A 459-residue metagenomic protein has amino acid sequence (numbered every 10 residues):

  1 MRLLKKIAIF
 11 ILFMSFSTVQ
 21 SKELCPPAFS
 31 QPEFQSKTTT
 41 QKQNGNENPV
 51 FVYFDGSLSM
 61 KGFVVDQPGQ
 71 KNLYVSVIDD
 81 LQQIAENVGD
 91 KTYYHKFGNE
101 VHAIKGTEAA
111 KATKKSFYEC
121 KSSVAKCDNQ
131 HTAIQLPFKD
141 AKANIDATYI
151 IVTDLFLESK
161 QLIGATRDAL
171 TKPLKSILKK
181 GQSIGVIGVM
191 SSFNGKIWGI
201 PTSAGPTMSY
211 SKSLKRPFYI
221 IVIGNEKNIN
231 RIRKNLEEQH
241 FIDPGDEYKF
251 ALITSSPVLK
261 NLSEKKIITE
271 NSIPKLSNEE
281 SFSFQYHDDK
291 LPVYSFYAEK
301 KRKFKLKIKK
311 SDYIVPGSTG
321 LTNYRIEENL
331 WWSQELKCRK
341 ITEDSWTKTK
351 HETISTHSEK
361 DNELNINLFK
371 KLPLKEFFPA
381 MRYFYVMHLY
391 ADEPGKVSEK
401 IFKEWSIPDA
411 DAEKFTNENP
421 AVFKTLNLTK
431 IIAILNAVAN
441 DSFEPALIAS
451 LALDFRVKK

Functional and structural regions predicted by a protein language model:
R2-F10: Sec-dependent signal peptide recognition, specifically the positively charged N-region followed immediately by
Q20-F51, S57-V64, L447-K459: Acidic, polar low-complexity linker/tail segments
E33-K42, E47-N48, L58-K91, G164-L178: …and closely analogous acidic/polar surface helices at protein-protein or active-site interfaces in A-domain-like
F54-S57, D146-K160: DG-centered beta-turn motif at the end of beta-strands
M60-Q67, H102-T107, L157-R167, N194-G199 (+1 more regions): Extracytoplasmic/secreted cell-surface and envelope-processing proteins
E100-T148, L157-E158, M190-S192: Von Willebrand factor
K180-K309: Eukaryote-biased recognition of electropositive, low-complexity segments and basic polyanion/acidic-motif-binding
E270-K459: Extended non-globular C-terminal regions
